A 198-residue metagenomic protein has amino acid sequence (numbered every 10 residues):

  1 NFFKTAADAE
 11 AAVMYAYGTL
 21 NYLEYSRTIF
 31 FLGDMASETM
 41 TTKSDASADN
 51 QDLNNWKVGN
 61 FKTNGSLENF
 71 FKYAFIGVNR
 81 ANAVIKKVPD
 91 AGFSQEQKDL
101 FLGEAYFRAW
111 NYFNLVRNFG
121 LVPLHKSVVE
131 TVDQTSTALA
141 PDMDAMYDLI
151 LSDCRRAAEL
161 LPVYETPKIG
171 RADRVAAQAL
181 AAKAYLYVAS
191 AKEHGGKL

Functional and structural regions predicted by a protein language model:
N1-F2: Short, contiguous pre-domain boundary segments
A6, E10-S26, D45-F119, T135-D148 (+1 more regions): Conserved, well-structured interaction surfaces
T28-F31, M35, L121-H125: Outer-membrane beta-barrel and related beta-rich outer-membrane complex signature in Gram-negative bacteria
S37-S47: Core domains of carbohydrate- and sulfate-ester-processing enzymes
R108, A181-K183, V188: Structural register within alpha-helical repeat arrays
V116-R117, P123, E165, Y187-G196: Short coil/turn linking the two alpha-helices of tandem helical-hairpin repeats
V128-V129, A179, K192-L198: Acidic, serine/threonine/proline-rich low-complexity intrinsically disordered regions
G170-L180: Amphipathic alpha-helical protein-interaction segments enriched in hydrophobic
